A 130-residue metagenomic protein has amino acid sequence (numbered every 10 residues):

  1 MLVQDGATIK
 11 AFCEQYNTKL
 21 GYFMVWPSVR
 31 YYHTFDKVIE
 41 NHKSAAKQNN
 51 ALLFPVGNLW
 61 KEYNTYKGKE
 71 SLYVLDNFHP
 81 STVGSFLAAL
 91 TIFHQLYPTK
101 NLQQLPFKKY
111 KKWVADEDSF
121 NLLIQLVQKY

Functional and structural regions predicted by a protein language model:
M1-T82, H94: Alpha-helical cap/lid subdomain in secreted, periplasmic, or secretory-pathway luminal O-acyl-processing enzymes
S81-A89: Active-site nucleophilic cysteine motif
L90-Y130: Conserved catalytic region of serine esterases and O-acyltransferases that act on ester linkages in lipids
